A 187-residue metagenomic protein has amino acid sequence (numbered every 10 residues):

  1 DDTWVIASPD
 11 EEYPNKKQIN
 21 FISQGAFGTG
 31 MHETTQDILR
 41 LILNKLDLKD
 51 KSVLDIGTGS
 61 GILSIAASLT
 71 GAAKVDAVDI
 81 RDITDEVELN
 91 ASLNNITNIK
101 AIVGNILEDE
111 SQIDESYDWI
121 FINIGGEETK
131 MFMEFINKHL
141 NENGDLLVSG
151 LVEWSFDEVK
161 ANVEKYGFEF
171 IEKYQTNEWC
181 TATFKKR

Functional and structural regions predicted by a protein language model:
D1-G28: Non-catalytic substrate-recognition/targeting regions of SAM-dependent transferases
I6-A7, A77, V148: Hydrophobic residues in well-ordered beta-strands that form the structural core
N20, F27, M31-T35, G125: Short, conserved glycine- and acidic-residue-centered signature motifs in active-site or ligand-binding loops
T29-L107: Conserved SAM/SAH cofactor-binding pocket of Class I
R40, I80-T183: S-adenosylmethionine
K185-R187: Substrate-binding/catalytic lobe of Class I Rossmann-like enzymes that use SAM or dcSAM, i.e., the mid-to-C-terminal
